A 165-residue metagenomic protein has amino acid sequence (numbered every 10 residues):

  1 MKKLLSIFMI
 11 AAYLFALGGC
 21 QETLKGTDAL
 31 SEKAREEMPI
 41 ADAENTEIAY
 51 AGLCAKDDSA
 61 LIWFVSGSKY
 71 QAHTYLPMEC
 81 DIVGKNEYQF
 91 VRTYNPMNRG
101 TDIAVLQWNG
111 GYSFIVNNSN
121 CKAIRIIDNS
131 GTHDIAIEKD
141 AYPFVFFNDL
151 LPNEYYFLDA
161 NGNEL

Functional and structural regions predicted by a protein language model:
M1-L5: Positively charged n-region of N-terminal signal peptides that target proteins for export
S6-L14: Hydrophobic helical h-region of N-terminal Sec-dependent signal peptides in bacterial secretory/periplasmic proteins
A16-G19: C-terminal motif of bacterial Sec signal peptides marking the signal peptidase cleavage site
Q21-G84: N-terminal export/targeting and maturation segments
E79-R92, R125-N129, L165: Surface-exposed loop/turn elements that mediate protein-protein interactions on large endomembrane-trafficking
N86-S113: Extracellular ectodomain segments of secreted/surface proteins
Y112-N120: Structural motif
I124-L165: Ser/Thr-rich low-complexity repeats and stalk/linker segments
